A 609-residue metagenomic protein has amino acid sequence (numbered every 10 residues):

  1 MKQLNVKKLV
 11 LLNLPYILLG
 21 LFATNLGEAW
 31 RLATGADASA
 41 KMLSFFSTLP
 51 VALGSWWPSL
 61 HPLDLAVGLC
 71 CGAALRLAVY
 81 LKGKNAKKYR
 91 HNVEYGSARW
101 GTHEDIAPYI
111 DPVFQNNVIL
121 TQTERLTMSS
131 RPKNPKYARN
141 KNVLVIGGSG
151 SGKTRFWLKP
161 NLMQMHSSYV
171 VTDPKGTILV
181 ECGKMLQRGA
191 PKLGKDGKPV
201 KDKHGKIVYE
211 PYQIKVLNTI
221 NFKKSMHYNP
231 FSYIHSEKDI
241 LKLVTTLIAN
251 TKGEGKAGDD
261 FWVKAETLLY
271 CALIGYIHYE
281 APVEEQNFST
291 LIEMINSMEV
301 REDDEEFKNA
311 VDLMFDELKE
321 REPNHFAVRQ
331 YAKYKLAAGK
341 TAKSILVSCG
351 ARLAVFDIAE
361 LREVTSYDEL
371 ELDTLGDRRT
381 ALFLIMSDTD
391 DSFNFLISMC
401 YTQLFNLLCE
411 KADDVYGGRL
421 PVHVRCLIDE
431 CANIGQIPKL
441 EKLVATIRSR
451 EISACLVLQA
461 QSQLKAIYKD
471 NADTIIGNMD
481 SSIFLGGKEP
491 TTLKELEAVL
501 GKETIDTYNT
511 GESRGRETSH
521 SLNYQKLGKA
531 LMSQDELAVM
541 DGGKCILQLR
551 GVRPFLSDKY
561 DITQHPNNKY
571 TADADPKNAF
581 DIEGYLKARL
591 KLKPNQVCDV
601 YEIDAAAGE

Functional and structural regions predicted by a protein language model:
M1-S151, R155-L158, K195, K201-K203 (+3 more regions): Basic- and hydrophobic-enriched, low-structure N-terminal and domain-boundary segments that flank ATP-binding catalytic
L9, N13, G20-E28, R139-I452 (+3 more regions): P-loop NTPase motor domains
L53-W56, A66-N117, E237-L247, M294-S297 (+3 more regions): Short alpha-helical interface patches
R76, T102-Y109, N116, Q122-P135 (+7 more regions): A broad, low-specificity signal for short, low-complexity segments enriched in glycine/proline and polar/charged
A98, P112, R125, K141-N142 (+6 more regions): General secondary-structure edge motif
F114-L120, F395-T402, L496: Conserved long hydrophobic alpha-helices within structured protein cores
V444-I546: Conserved ATP-driven motor cores of ASCE-family P-loop NTPases powering translocation/secretion/packaging/pilus
